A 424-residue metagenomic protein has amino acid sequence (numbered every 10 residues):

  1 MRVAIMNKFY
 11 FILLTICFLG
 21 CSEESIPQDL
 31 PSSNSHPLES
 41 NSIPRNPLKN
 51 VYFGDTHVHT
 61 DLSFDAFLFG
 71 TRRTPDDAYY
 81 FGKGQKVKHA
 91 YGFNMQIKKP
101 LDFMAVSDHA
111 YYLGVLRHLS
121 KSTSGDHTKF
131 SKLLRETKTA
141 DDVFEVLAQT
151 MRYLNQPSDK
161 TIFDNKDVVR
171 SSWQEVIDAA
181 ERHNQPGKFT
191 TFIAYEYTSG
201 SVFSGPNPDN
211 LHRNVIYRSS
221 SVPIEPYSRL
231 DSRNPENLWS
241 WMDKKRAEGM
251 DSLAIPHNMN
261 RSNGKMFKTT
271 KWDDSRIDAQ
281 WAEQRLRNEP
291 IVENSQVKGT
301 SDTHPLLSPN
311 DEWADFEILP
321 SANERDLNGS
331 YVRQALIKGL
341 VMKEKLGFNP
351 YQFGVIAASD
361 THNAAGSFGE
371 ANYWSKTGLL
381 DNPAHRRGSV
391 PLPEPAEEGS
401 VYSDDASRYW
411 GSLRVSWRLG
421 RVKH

Functional and structural regions predicted by a protein language model:
M1-I5: Short, Lys/Arg-enriched N-terminal segments with co-localized hydrophobic residues within the first ~10-30 amino acids
M6-L14: Sec-dependent signal peptide recognition, specifically the positively charged N-region followed immediately by
Y10, S22-E24: Long, low-complexity intrinsically disordered regions enriched in Ser/Thr, Asp/Glu, Pro/Gly
F18-G20: C-terminal motif of bacterial Sec signal peptides marking the signal peptidase cleavage site
S25-H424: Extended, charged catalytic domains and RNA/DNA-binding interfaces, predominantly in divalent-metal-using enzymes
